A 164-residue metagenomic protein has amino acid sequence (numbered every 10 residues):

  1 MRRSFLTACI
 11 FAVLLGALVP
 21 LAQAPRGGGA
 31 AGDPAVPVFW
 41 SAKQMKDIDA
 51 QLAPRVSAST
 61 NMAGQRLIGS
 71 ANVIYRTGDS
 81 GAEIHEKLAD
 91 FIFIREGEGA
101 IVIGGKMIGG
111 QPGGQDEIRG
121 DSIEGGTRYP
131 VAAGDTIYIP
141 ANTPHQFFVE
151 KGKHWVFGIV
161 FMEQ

Functional and structural regions predicted by a protein language model:
M1-S4: Positively charged n-region of N-terminal signal peptides that target proteins for export
A8-P20: Bacterial N-terminal signal peptides
P20-E86: A short, N-terminal "cap"/entry segment at the start of jelly-roll beta-barrel domains of the cupin/DSBH fold
R66, E86-A89, I94, N142 (+1 more regions): Extracytoplasmic
E83, D90-F93, R128-Y129, I137: His/acidic/aromatic-lined binding-pocket segments of jelly-roll/cupin-type domains and related regulatory beta-sandwich
E98-I101: Short beta-strand segments in beta-sandwich/barrel cores
K106, Q111-A141: Short acidic-glycine-tyrosine-enriched beta hairpin
P130-D135, A141-Q164: Ligand-binding loop in jelly-roll beta-barrel domains
